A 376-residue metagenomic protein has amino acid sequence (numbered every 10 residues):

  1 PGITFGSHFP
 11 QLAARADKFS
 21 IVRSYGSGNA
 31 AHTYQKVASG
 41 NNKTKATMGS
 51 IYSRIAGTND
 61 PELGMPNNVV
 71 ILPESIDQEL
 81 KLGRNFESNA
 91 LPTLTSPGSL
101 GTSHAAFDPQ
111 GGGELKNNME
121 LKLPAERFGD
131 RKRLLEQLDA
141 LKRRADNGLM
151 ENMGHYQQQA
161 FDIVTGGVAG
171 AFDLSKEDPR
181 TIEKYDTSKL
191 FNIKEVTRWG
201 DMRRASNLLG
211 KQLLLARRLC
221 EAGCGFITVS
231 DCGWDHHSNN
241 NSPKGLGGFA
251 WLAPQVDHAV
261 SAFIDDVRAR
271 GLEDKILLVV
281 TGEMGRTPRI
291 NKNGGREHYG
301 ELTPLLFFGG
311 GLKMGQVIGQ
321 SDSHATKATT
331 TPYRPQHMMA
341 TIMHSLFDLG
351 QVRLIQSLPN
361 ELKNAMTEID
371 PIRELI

Functional and structural regions predicted by a protein language model:
P1-I376: Ligand-binding pockets and gating/stacking loops
